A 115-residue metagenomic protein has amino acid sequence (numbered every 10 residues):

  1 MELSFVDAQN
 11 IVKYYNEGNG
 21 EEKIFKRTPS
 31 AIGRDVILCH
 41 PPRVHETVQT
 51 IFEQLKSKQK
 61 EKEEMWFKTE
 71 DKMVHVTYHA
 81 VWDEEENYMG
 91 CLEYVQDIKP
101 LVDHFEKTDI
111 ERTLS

Functional and structural regions predicted by a protein language model:
M1-E53, T108: PAS-family sensory domains
D7, T69, D83: Acidic surface patches and DE-rich sequence motifs
R43-E46, E53-E64, E111-S115: Short, positively charged
Q59, E63-V74, M89: Per-ARNT-Sim (PAS) sensory domains and their PAS-associated C-terminal
W82-S115: Sensory coupling linkers of modular signal transduction proteins
